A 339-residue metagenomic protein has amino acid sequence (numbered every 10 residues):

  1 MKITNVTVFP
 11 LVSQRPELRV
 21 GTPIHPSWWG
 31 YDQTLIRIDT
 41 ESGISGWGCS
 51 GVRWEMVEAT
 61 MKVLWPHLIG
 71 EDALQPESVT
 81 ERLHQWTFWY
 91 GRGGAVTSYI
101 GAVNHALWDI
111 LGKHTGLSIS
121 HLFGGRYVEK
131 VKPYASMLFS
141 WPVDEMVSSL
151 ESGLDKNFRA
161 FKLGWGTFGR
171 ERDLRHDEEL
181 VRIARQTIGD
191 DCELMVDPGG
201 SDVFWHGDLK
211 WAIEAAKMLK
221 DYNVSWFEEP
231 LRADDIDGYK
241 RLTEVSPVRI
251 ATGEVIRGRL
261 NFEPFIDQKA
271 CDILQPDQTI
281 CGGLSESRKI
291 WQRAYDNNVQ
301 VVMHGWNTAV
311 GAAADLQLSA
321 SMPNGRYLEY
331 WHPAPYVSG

Functional and structural regions predicted by a protein language model:
M1-W47, P333-G339: Structured beta-strand/loop patches that form or line metal/cofactor-binding pockets in enzymes
I3, G43, L64, V103 (+7 more regions): Conserved, mostly hydrophobic/aromatic
D39-H114: Metal- or metallocofactor-binding catalytic centers and their adjacent structured scaffolds across diverse enzyme
C49, I100, L138, D173 (+5 more regions): Glycine- and other small-residue-rich loops at beta-strand/loop junctions that grip anionic moieties
S78, D234-A251, I256-G339: Shared catalytic-loop signature of beta/alpha-barrel
N104-W141, L194: Glycine-rich, aromatic-flanked loop segments that form ligand/cofactor-binding clefts across common enzyme folds
K130-K240, V245-S246: Metal-dependent enolase-superfamily TIM-barrel catalytic cores that perform enediolate-based chemistry
